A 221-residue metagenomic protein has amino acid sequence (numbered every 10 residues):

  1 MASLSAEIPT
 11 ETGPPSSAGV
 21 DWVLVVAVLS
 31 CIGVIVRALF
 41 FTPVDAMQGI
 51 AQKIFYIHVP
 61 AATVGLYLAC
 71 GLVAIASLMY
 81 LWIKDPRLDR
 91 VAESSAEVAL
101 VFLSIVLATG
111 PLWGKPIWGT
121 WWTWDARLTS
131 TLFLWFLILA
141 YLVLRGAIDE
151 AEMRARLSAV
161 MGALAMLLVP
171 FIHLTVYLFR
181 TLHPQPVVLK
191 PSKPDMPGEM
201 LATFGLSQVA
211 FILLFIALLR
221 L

Functional and structural regions predicted by a protein language model:
A2-L4, V98-R145: Membrane-interface helix-loop-helix modules in multi-pass inner-membrane proteins
T12-A27: N-terminal membrane topogenic signal
S16, W82-E93, I148-R154: Membrane-interface helix-boundary motifs at transmembrane edges
L29-A46: Alpha-helical transmembrane segments of multi-pass membrane proteins
G49-Y56, I117-S130, R154-S158: Non-cytosolic membrane-interface motifs at loop->transmembrane helix junctions
V59, L178-L213: Membrane-interface transmembrane-helix boundary segments in multi-pass integral membrane proteins
A61-A76, F133-R145, A202-R220: Hydrophobic cores of alpha-helical transmembrane segments in multi-pass inner/ER membrane proteins, independent
S158-T175: Hydrophobic alpha-helical membrane-insertion segments
